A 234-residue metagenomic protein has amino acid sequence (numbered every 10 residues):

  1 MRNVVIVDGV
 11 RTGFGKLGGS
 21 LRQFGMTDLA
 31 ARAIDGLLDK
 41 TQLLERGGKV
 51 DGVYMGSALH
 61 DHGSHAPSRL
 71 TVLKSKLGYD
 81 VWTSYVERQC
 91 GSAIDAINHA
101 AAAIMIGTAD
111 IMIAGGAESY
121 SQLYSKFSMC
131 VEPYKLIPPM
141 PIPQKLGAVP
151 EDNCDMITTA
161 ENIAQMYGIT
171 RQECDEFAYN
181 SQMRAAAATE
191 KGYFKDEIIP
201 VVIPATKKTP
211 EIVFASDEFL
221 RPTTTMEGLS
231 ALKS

Functional and structural regions predicted by a protein language model:
M1-S75, Y79-W82, C90, N162-R171 (+1 more regions): Conserved active-site "lid/cap" helical segment
R11-T12, Q23-R32, L43, E173-S234: N-terminal extracellular/periplasmic Venus flytrap/periplasmic-binding protein-like
T12, L59-H60, A117-Y120, T206: Short glycine-rich anion-binding loops that position phosphate/pyrophosphate groups of nucleotides and phosphorylated
G18-G19, S64-A66, Q122-S128, F214: Short acidic, glycine/serine/threonine-rich loops at helix termini
F24, S57-D110, P150-T158, T223-S234: Conserved catalytic cysteine-centered active-site region of acyl-thioester-dependent Claisen-condensing enzymes
G47-G56, T83-Y85, M112-A117, E173-N180 (+1 more regions): Beta-strand segments within the central parallel beta-sheet cores of soluble alpha/beta enzyme folds
V86-E118, A164-Y193: Active-site-proximal alpha-helical scaffold in enzymes
I111-I163: Flexible glycine-/small-residue-enriched beta->alpha junction loops that bind anionic phosphate/pyrophosphate groups
